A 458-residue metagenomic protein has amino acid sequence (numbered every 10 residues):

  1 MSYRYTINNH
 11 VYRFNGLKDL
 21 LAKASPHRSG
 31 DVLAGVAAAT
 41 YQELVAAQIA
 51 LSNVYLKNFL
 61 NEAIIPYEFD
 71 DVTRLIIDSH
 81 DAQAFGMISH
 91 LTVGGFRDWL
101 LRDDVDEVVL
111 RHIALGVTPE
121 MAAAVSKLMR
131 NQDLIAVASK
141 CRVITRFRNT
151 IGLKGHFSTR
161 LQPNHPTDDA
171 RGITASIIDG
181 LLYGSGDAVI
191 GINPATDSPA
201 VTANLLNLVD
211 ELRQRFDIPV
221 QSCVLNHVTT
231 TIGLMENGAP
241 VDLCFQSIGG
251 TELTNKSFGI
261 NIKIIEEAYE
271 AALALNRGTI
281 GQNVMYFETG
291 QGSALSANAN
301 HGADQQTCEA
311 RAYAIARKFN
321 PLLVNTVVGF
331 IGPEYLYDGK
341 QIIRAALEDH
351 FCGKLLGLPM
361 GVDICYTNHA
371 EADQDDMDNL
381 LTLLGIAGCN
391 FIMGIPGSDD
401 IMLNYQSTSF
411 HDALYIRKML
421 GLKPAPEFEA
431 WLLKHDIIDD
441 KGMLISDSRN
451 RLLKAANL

Functional and structural regions predicted by a protein language model:
S2-T174, L182, A188-L458: Anaerobic metallocofactor- and corrinoid-dependent redox/one-carbon enzyme cores, especially those from methanogenesis
I178: N-terminal glycine-rich anion-binding loops that anchor highly charged ligand groups
